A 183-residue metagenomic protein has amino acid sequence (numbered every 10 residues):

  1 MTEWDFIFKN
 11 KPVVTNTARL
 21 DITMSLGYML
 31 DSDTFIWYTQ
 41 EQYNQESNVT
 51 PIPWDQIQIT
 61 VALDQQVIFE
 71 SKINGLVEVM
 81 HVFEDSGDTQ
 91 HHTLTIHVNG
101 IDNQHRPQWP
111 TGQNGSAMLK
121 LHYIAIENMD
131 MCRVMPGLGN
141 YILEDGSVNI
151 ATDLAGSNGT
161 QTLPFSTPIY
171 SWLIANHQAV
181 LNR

Functional and structural regions predicted by a protein language model:
T2-A62, Q66-G75, D85-H91, H97-R183: Beta-strand-rich recognition domains
L76-M80: Aromatic sugar-binding surface patches on proteins that engage polysaccharides or sugar-phosphate polymers
